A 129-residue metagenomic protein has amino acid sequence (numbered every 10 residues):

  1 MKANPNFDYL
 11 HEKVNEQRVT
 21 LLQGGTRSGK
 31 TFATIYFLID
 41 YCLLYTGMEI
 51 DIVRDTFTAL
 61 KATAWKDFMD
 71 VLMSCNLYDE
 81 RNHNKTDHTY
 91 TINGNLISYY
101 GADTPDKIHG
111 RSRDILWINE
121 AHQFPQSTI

Functional and structural regions predicted by a protein language model:
M1-I129: Phosphate/NTP-binding elements of NTP-utilizing enzymes
